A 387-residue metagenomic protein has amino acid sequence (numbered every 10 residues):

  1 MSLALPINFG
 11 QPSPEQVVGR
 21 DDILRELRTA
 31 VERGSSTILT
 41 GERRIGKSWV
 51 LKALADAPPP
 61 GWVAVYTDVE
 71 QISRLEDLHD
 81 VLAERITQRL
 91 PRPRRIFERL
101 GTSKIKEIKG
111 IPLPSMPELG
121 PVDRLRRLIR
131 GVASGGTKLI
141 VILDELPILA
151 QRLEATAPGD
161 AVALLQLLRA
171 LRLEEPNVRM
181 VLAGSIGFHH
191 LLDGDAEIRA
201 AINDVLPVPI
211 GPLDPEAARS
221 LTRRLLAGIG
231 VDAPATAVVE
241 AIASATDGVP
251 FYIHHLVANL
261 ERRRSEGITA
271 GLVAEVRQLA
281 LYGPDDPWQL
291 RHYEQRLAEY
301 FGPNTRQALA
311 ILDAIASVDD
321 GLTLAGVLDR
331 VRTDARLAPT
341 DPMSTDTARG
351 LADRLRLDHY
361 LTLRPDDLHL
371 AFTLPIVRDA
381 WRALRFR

Functional and structural regions predicted by a protein language model:
M1-T37, E42, R387: A short, basic N-terminal segment
T40-D68, A380: P-loop NTPase Walker A phosphate-binding motif
V63-A64, E76-T102: Conserved NTP-binding/hydrolysis module of P-loop NTPases
P117-G187, G194-E197, A383: Conserved Walker B catalytic segment
H190-S244, E266-G267: Helix-loop-helix "sensor" segment of P-loop NTPases
A235, G248, Y252-T345: Winged-helix-like regulatory helical subdomains adjacent to P-loop NTPase cores
A338-D358: Short amphipathic alpha-helical interaction segments
P375-R387: Short, amphipathic alpha-helical interaction segments positioned at domain boundaries
